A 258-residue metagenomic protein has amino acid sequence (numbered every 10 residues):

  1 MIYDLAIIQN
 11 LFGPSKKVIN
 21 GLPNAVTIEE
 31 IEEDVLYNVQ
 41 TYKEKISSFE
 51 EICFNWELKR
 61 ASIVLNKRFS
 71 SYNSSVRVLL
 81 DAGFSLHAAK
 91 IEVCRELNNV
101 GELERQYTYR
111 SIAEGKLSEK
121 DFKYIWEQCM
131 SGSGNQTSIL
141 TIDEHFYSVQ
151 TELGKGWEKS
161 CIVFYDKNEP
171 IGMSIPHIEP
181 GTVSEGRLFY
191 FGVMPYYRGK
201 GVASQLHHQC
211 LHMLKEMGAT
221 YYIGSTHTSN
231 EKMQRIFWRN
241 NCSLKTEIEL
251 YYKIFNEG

Functional and structural regions predicted by a protein language model:
M1-F69, D166, M173-P195: Conserved donor-binding loop and adjoining core beta-sheet/short helix segment in diverse acyl/aminoacyl transferases
V39-E51, V193, G199-E216, R235-R239: Conserved acetyl-CoA-binding loop-helix of GNAT-fold acetyltransferases
T41-T108, A113, I248-K253: Acyl-donor-binding surface of acyltransferase catalytic domains
S70-S74, L117, T228-K232: Short alpha-helical
A82-E102, H208, H212, E216-G258: Active-site/acyl-donor-binding loops of N-acyltransferases
T108-I125, N135: A short beta-loop-alpha structural element at the N-terminal edge of CoA-dependent acyl/N-acetyltransferase catalytic
C129-S133: Surface-exposed interaction/gating patches
G134-V193: A conserved beta-strand-loop-helix scaffold within acyl/acetyltransferase catalytic domains
